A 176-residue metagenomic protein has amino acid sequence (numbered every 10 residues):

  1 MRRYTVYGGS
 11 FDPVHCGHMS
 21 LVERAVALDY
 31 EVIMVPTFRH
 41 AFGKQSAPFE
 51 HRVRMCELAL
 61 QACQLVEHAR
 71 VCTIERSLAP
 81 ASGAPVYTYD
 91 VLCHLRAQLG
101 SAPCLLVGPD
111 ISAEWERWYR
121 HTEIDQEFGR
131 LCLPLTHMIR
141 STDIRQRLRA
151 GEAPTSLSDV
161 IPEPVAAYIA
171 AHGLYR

Functional and structural regions predicted by a protein language model:
M1-R176: Nucleotidyltransferase catalytic core that binds NTPs
